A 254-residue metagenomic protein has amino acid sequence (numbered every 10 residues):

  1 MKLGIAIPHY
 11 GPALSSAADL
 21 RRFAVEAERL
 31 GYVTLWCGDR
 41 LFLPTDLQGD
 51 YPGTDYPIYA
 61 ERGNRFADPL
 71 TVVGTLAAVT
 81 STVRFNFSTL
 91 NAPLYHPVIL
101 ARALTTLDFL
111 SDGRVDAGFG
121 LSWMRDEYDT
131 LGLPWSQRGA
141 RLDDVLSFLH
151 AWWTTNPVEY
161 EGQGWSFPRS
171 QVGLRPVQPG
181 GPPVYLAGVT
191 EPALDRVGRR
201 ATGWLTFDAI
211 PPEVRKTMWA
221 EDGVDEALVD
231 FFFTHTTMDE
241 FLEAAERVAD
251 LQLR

Functional and structural regions predicted by a protein language model:
M1-R254: Active-site-adjacent structural elements that line small-molecule/cofactor binding pockets in enzymes
